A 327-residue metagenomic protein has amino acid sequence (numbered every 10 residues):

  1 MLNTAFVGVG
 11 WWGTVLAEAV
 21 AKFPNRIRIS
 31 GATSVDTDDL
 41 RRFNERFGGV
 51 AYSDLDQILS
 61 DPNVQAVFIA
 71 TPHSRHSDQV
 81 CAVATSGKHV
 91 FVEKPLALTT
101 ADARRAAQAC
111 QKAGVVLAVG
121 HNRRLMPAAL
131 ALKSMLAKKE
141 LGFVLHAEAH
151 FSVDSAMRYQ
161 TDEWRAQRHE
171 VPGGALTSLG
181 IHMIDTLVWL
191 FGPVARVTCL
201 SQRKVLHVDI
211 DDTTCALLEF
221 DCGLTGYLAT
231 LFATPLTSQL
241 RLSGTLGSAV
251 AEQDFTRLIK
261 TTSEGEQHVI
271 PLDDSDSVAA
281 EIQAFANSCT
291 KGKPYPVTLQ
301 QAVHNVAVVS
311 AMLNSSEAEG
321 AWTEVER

Functional and structural regions predicted by a protein language model:
M1, A66-I69, I270, N287-R327: C-terminal helix-rich "cap/oligomerization" subdomain common to oxidoreductases
M1-F47: N-terminal Rossmann-like dinucleotide-binding module
V35, P271-Q283: Active-site loop of classical SDR/Rossmann-like NAD(P)-dependent oxidoreductases, centered on the catalytic Tyr-X3-Lys
F47-A109: Beta-loop-alpha module in the N-terminal Rossmann-like domain of NAD(P)-dependent dehydrogenases, especially those
S53, V92, L117-V119, L228 (+1 more regions): Hydrophobic residues in well-ordered beta-strands that form the structural core
R105-N122, G142-A147: Rossmann-fold dehydrogenase core element
R123-L200, K204-H207, E319: Predominantly a Rossmann-like dinucleotide-binding segment in NAD(P)-dependent oxidoreductases
S178, I184-T256, A279-K293: Contiguous beta-strand/loop segments that form the cofactor/metal-binding neighborhood of enzyme cores
